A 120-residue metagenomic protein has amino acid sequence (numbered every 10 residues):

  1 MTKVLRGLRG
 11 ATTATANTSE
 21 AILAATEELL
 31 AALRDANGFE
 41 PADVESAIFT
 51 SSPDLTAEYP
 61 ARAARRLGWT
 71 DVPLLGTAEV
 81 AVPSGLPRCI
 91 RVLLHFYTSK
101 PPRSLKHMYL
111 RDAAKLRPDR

Functional and structural regions predicted by a protein language model:
M1-R120: Terminal domain-initiation and capping elements
